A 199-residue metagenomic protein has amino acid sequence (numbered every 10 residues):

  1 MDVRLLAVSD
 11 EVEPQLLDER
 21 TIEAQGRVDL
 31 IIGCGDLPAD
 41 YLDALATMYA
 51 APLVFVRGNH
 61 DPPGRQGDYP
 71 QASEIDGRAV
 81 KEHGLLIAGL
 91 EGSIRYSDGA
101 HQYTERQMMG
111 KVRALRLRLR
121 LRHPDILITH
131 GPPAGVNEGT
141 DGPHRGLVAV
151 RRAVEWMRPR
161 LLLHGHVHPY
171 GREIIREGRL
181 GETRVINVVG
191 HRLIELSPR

Functional and structural regions predicted by a protein language model:
M1-T47, R116, R120-H123: N-terminal active-site segment of His-dependent metallophosphoesterases
D2, L17-E19, Q66-G67, A79-H83 (+3 more regions): Binuclear metal-dependent phosphoesterase catalytic core
L5-L16, R57-R145: Conserved catalytic scaffold of divalent metal-dependent phosphoesterases
A7-S9, L30-D36, L53-N59, I75 (+4 more regions): Active-site neighborhood of phospho(di)ester-bond hydrolases with catalytic His/Asp-centered motifs
V12-L16, L37-D43, N59-R65, R95-D98 (+3 more regions): Active-site environment of divalent metal-dependent phosphoester hydrolases
L16-I22, A39-D43, S73-I75, V112-R116 (+2 more regions): A generic local structural motif
Q25-G26, A46-A50, A153-R158, E177-L180: Short, conserved loop/helix-junction motifs that constitute active-site signature segments in enzyme catalytic cores
V28-D29, Y49-A50, Q71-A72, P124 (+1 more regions): Short, well-ordered alpha-helix to beta-strand connector turns
